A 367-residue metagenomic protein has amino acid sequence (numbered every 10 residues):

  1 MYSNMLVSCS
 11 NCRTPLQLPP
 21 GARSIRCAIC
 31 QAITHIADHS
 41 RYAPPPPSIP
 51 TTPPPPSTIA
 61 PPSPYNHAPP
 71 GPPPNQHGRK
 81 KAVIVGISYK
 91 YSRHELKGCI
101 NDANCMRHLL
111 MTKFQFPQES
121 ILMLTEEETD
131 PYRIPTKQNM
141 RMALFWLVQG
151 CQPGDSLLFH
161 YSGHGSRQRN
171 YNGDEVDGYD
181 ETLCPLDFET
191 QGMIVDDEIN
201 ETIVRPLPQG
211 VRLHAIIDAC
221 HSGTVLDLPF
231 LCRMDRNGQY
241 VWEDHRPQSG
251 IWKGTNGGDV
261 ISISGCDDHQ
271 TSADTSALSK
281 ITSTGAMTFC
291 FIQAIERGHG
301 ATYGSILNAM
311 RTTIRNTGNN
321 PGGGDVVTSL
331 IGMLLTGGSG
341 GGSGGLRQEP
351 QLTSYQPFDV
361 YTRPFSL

Functional and structural regions predicted by a protein language model:
C9-C12, I25-C30: Short cysteine-rich clusters marking metal-coordination/redox-active sites
Q17-P19, I36-A37: Short, non-ligating residues that shape and space the ligands of small metal-coordination modules and catalytic
L18-R26: Short linker/helix segments within small regulatory modules
S24, A43-P46, P50, I59-P70 (+4 more regions): Functional beta-strand-loop-alpha-helix junction segments that form "active/interaction loops" within catalytic
C30-R41: Short Cys/His-rich micro-motifs in 6-15 aa windows
K90-N104, H108, A277-S283: Glycine- and acidic-residue-enriched helix-capping/strand-helix junction motifs
R133-S162, S166-L231, G298, G304-I306: Caspase-like (clan CD) cysteine peptidase catalytic core
D196, N200-P206, G210-I331: Active-site-proximal C-terminal subdomain of hydrolase catalytic domains
